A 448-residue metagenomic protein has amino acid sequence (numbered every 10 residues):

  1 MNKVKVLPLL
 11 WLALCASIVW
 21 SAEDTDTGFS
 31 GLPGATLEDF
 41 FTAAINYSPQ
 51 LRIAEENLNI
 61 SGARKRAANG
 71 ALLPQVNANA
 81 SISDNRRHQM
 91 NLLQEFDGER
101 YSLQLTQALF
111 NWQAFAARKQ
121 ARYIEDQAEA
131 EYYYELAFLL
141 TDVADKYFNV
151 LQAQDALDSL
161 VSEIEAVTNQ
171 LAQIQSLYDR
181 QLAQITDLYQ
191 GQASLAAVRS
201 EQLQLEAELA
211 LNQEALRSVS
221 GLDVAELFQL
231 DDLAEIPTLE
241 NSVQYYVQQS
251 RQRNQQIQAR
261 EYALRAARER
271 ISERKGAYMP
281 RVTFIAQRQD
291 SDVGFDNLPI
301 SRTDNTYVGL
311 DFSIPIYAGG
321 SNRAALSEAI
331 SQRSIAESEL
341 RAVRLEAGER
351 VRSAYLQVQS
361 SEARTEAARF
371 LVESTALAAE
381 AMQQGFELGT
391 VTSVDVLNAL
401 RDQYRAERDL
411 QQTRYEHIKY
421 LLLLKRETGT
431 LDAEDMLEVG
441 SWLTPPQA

Functional and structural regions predicted by a protein language model:
K5, F138-R251, Q357, S361 (+1 more regions): Periplasmic alpha-helical coiled-coil/stalk elements that build and connect Gram-negative outer-membrane
P8-S17: Bacterial N-terminal signal peptides
S21-N77, Q184, V224, L230-R265 (+4 more regions): Bacterial Sec-pathway N-terminal export signals of envelope proteins
A22-F29, D409-A448: Acidic, low-complexity, intrinsically disordered peripheral segments
E23-P33, N79-L109, Q229-E240, S272 (+2 more regions): Small/polar, glycine/serine/threonine/aspartate-rich low-complexity segments that form flexible
D39, G98-R100, D145, Q190 (+1 more regions): Transmembrane beta-barrel architecture of outer-membrane proteins
T42-R52, N59-P74, S102-Q120, A130-A137 (+6 more regions): A glycine-/polar-enriched beta->alpha junction
I53-A68, E135, L139-S159, N169 (+5 more regions): Amphipathic alpha-helical coiled-coil segments
